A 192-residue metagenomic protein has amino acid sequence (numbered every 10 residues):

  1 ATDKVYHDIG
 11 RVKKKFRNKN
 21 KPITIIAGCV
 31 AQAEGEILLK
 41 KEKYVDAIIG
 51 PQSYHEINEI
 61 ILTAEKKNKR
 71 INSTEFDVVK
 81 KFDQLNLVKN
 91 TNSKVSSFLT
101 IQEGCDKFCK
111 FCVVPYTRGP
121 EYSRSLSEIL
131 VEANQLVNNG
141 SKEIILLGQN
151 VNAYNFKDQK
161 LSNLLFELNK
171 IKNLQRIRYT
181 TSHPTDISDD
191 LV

Functional and structural regions predicted by a protein language model:
A1-A153: Proteins enriched for Cys/Gly/acidic motifs involved in redox and nucleic-acid/cofactor modification
T24, G28, A33, N138-V192: Conserved SAM/AdoMet-binding glycine-rich loop
